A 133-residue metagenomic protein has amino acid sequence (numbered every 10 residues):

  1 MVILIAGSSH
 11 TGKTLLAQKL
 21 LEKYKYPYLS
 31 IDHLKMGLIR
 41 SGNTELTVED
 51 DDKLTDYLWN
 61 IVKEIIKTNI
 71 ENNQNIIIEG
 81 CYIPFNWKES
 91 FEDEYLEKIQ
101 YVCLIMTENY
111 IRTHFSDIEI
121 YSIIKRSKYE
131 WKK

Functional and structural regions predicted by a protein language model:
M1-I3: Pre-Walker A (Motif I) flank of P-loop NTPase domains
I5-G7: Hydrophobic anchor at the beta1->P-loop junction of P-loop NTPases
G12: Conserved glycine(s) of the Walker
L15: Conserved Walker
Q18-I61: Conserved substrate/cofactor phosphate-moiety recognition/catalytic segment in nucleotide-dependent phosphotransferases
L34-K35, I83-P84, M106-R112: Conserved nucleotide-binding/hydrolysis micro-motifs of P-loop NTPases
L54-C103: Glycine-rich phosphate-binding loop used to anchor ATP phosphates in small-molecule kinases, encompassing both
K98-K133: A glycine- and Lys/Arg-enriched "phosphate-lid" helix/loop adjacent to the NTP-binding pocket of small-molecule kinases
